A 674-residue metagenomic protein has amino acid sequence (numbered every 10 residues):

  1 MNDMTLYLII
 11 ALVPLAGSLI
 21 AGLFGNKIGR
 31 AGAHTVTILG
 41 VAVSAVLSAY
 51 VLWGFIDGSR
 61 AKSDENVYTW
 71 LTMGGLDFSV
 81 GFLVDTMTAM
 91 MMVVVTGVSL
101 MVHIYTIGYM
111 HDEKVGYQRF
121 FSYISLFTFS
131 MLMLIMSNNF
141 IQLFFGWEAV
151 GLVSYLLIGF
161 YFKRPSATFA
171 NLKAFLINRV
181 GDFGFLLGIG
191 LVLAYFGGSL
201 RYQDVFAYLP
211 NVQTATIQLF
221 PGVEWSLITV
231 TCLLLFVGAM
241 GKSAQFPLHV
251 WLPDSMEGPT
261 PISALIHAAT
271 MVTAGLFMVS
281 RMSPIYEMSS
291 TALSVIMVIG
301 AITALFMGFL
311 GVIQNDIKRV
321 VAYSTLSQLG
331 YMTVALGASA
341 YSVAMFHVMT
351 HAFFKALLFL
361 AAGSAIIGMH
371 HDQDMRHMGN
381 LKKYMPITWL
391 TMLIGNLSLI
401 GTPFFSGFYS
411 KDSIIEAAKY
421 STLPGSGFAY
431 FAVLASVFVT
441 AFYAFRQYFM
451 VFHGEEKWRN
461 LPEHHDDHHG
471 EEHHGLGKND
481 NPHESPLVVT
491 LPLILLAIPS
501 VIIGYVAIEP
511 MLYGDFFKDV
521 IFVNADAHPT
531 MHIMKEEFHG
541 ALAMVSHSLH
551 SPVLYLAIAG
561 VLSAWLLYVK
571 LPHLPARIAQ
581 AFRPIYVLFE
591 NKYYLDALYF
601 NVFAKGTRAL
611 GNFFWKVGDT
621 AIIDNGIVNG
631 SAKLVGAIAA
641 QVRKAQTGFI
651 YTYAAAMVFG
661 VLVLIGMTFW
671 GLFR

Functional and structural regions predicted by a protein language model:
M1-L12, I28-T35, L39, L76-V94 (+8 more regions): Membrane-entry segments of alpha-helical transmembrane domains in multi-pass membrane proteins
M1-L6, F24-S122, Y195-E224, T229 (+3 more regions): Transmembrane helix-loop-helix hairpins at membrane boundaries of multipass inner-membrane proteins
A11-N26, L100, M240, A244: N-terminal signal-anchor/start-transfer transmembrane helix
R30-V43, L172-G184, K383-M392, H483-P499 (+1 more regions): Alpha-helical transmembrane segments and their helix-start/interface "positive-inside/aromatic belt" motifs in integral
L39-I56, G181-F196, M392-I400, P492-G514 (+2 more regions): Hydrophobic alpha-helical membrane-insertion segments
A61-L76, R201-F220, S410-S421, P510-M544: Membrane-interfacial helical/loop segments at transmembrane boundaries in membrane proteins
G75, V80-L83, E509-Y555, W565-R674: Aromatic-capped, Gly/Pro-kinked transmembrane alpha-helices
V98-G146, L152-N479, Y505: Hydrophobic transmembrane alpha-helices and their helix-loop junctions in integral membrane proteins
